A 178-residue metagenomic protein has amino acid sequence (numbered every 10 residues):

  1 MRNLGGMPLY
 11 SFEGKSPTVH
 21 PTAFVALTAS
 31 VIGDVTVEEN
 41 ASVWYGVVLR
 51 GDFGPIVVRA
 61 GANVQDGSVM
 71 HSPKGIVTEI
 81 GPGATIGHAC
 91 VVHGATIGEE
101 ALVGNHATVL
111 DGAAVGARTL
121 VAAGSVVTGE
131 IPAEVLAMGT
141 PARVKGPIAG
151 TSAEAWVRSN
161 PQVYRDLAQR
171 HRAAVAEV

Functional and structural regions predicted by a protein language model:
M1-T18, D52-A60, D66-S68, S72-K74 (+2 more regions): Glycine-rich hexapeptide-repeat left-handed beta-helix
F12-P17, P21-V57, G75: N-terminal first-folded block
